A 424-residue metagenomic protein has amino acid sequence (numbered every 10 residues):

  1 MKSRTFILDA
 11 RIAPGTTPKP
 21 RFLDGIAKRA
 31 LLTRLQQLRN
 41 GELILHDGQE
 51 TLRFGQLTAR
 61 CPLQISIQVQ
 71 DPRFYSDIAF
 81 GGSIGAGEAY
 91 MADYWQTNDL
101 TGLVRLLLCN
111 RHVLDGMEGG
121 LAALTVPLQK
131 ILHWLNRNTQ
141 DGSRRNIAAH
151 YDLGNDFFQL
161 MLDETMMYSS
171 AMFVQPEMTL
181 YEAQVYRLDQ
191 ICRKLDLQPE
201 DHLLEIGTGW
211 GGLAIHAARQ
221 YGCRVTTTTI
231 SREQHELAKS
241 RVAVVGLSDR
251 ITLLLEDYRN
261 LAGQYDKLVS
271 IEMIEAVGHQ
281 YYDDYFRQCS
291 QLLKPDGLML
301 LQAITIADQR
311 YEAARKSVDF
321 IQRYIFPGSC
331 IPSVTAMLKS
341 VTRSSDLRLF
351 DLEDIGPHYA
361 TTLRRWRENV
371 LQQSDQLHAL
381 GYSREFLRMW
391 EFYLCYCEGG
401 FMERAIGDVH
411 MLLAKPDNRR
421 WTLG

Functional and structural regions predicted by a protein language model:
M1-Q184, Q190: Feature captures hydrophobic
P199-G209: Conserved class I S-adenosyl-L-methionine
W210-G222: Conserved SAM-binding loop of SAM-dependent methyltransferases across substrates and taxa, primarily the Class I
A238-K239: Conserved SAM-binding loop
R259-V269: A short acidic, Gly/Pro-enriched loop at the edge of an enzyme's catalytic core that lines a small-molecule cofactor
D283-P295: A short glycine-rich, Lys/Arg-flanked "PGG" loop and its adjoining helix->strand segment in the class I
D296-I304: Conserved beta-strand signature within the Rossmann-like core of class I S-adenosyl-L-methionine
T305-L423: Substrate-binding/catalytic lobe of Class I Rossmann-like enzymes that use SAM or dcSAM, i.e., the mid-to-C-terminal
